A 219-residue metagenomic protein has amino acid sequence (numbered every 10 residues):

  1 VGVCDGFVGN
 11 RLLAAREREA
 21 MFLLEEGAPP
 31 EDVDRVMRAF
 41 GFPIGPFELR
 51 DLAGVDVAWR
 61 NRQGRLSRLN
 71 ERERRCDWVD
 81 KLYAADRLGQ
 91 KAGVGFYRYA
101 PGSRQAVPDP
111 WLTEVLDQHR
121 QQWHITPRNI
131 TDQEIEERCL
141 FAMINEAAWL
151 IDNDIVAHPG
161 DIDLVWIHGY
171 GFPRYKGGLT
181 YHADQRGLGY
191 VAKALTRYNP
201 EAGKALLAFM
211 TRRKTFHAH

Functional and structural regions predicted by a protein language model:
V1-H219: N-terminal glycine-rich phosphate-binding loop for ADP-containing cofactors
